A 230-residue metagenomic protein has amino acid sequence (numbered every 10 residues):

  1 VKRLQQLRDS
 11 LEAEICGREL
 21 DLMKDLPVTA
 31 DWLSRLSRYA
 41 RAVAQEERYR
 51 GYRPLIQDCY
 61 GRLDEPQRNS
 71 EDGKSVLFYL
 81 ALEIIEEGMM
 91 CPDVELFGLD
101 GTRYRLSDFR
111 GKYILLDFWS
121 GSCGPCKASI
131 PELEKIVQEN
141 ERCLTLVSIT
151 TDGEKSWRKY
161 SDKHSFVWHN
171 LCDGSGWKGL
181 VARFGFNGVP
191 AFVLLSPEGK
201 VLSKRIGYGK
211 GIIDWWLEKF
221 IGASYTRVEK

Functional and structural regions predicted by a protein language model:
V1-Y104: Oxidative protein folding and maturation machinery
V28-T29, R110-K112, F186: Active-site acidic short loop of glycosyltransferases
Y104-R105, L202: Generic structural signal for well-ordered beta-strand positions
R110-G111, F118-Q138: Conserved redox-active cysteine motifs that mediate thiol-disulfide chemistry, especially di-cysteine Cys-X(1-2)-Cys
Y113-I114, P190: Alpha/beta-hydrolase fold active-site loops
I136-W177, A182, F186-V189: Conserved segment of the thioredoxin-like fold in thiol-based oxidoreductases
F166, D173-I221: Thiol/disulfide oxidoreductase modules built on the thioredoxin-like
I221-K230: Sec-dependent signal peptide cleavage junction
